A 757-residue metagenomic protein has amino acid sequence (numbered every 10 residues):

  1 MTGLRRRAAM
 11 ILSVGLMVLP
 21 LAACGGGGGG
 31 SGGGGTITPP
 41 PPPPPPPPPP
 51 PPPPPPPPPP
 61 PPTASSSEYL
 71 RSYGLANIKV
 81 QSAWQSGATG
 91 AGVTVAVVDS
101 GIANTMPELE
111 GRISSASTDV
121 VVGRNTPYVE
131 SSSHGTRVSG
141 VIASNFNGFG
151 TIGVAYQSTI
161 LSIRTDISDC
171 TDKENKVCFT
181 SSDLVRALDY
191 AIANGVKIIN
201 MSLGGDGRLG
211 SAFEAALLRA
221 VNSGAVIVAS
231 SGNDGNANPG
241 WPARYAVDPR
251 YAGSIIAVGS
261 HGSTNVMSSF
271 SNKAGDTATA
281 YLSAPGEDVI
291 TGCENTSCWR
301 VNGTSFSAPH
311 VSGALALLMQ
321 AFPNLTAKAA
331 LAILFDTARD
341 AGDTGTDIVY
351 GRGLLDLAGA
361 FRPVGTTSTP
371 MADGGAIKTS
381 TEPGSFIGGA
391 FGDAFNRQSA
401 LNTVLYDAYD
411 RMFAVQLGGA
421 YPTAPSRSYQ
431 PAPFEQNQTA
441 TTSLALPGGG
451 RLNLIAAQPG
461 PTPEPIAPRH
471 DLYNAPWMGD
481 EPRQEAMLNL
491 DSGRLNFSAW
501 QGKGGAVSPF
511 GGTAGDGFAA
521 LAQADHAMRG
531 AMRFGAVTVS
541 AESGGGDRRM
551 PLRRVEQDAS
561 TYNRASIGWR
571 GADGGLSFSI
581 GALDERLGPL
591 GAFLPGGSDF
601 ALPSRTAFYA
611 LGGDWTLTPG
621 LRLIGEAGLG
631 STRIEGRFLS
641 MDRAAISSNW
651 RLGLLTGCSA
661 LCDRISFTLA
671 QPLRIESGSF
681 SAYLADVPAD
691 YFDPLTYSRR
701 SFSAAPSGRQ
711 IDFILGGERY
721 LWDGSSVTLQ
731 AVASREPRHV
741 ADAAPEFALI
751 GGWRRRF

Functional and structural regions predicted by a protein language model:
G25-G92, P107-E108: Protease zymogen maturation seam
G25-I37, T89-A91, N145, T165-A252 (+1 more regions): Substrate-binding/access-modulating region of protease and related hydrolase catalytic domains
P56-P62, Q81-A116, R124-T180, R208 (+3 more regions): Subtilisin-like serine protease catalytic core
S67-L75, K79, D189, V196-N200 (+2 more regions): C-terminal subdomain of the subtilisin-like protease fold in secreted/lumenal serine endopeptidases
D99, P107, R244-A316, Q320: Extracellular S/T/G-rich loop segment that most often corresponds to the catalytic His/Ser-adjacent loop
V141, I163-D166, K197, P285-R352: Hydrolase catalytic cores
S508-A520, S540, R554-Q557, G568 (+5 more regions): Outer membrane beta-barrel transmembrane domains
L654, R664, A744-F757: Outer-membrane beta-barrel "beta-signal"
